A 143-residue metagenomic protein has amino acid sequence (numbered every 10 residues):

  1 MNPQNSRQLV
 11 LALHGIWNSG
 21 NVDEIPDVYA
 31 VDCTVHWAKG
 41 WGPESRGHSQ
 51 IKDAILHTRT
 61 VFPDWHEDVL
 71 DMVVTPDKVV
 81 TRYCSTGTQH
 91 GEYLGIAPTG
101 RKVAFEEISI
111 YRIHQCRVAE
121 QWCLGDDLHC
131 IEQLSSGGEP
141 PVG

Functional and structural regions predicted by a protein language model:
M1-G143: C-terminal and inter-domain tail/linker signature
